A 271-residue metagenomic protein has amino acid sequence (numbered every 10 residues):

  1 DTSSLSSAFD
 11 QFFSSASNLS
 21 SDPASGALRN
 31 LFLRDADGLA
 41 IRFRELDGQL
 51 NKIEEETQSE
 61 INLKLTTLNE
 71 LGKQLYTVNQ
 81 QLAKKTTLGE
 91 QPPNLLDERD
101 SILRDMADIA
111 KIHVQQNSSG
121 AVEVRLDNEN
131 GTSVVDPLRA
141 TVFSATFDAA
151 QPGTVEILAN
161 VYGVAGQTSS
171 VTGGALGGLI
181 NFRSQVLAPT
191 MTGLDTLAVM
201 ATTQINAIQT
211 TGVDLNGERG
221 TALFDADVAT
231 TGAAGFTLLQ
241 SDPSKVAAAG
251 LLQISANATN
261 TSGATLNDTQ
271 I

Functional and structural regions predicted by a protein language model:
D1-I271: S/T-rich, low-complexity, solvent-exposed segments of bacterial secretion/appendage proteins
